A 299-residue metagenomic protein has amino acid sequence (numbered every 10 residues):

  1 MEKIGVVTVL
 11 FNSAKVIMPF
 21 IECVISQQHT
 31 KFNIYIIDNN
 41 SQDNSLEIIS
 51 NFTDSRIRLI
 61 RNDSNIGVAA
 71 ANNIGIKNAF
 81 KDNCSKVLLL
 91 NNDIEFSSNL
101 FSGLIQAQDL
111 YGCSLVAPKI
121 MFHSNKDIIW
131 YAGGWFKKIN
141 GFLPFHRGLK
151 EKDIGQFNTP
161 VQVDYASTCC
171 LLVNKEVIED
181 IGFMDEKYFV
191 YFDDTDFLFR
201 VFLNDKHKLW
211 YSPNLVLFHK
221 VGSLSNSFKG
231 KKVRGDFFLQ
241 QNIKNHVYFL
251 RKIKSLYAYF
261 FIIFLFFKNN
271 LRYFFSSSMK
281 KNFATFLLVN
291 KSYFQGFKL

Functional and structural regions predicted by a protein language model:
E22-K31: Short, acidic, metal-binding catalytic loop of nucleotide-sugar glycosyltransferases
C23, D38-E47, S64, I94: A conserved acidic beta->alpha catalytic loop
N62-K81: Glycine-rich, basic loop-to-helix element that forms the pyrophosphate-binding segment of sugar-nucleotide handling
N83-E95: Short beta-strand-to-loop acidic/aromatic patch adjacent to the donor-nucleotide binding site
E95-Y131, W135-K138: Conserved donor NDP-sugar-binding/catalytic core segment of glycosyltransferases
K137-D164: Short, flexible, basic/aromatic active-site loop/helix in glycosyltransferases
D164-V173, V177-F183, K187-V216: A short, conserved alpha-helix in the catalytic core of glycosyltransferases
F237-N245, K254-L299: Non-catalytic, C-terminal membrane-associated alpha-helical segments of glycosyltransferases
